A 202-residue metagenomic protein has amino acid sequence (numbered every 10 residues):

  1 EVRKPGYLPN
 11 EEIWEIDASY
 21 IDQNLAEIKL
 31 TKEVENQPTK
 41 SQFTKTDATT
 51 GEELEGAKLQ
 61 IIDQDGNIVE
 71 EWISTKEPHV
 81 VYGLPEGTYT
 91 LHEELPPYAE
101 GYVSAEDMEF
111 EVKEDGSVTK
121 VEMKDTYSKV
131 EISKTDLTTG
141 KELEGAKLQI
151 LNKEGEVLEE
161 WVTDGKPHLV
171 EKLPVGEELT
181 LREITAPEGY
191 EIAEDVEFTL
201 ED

Functional and structural regions predicted by a protein language model:
E1-D202: Solvent-exposed loop/turn and edge beta-strand elements of beta-rich ligand-binding domains
